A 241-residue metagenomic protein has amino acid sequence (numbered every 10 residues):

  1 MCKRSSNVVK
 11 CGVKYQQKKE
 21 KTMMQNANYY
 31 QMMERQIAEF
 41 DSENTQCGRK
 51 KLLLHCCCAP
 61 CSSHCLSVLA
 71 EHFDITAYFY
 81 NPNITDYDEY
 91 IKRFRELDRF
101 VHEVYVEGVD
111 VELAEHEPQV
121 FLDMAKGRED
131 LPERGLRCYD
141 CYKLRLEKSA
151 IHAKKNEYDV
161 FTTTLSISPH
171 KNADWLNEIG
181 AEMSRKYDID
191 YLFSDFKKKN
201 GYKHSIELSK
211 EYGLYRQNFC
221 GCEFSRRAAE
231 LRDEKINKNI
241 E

Functional and structural regions predicted by a protein language model:
C2-N7: Extreme N-terminal basic, low-complexity initiation segments that serve as generic localization/processing leaders
V8, G12, K19-H64, E71-E241: Nucleotide-activated chemistry modules centered on ATP-dependent adenylation/adenylyltransferase
